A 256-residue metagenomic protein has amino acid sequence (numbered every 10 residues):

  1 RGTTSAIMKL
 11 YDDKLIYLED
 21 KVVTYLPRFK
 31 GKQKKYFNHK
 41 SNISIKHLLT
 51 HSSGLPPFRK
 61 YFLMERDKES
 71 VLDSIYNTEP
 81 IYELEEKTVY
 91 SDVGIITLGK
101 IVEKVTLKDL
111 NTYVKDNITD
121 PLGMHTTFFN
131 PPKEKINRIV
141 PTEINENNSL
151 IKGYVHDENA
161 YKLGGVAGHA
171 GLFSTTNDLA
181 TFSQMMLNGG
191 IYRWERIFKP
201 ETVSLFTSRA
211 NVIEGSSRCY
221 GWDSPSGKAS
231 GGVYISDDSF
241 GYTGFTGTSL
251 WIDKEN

Functional and structural regions predicted by a protein language model:
R1, V93-I95, F245: Conserved glycosyltransferase catalytic-site signature
R1-V22, L98-E103, L179-F182: Active-site SXXK
A6-Y11, L15, L26, L49-P56: Generic hydrophobic/packing signal
L15-L18, F62-E65, W222-S224, S249-D253: A short, well-structured edge-of-sheet supersecondary motif
Y17-K34, L122: Short, glycine/proline-biased beta-turn/loop segments that scaffold the active-site neighborhood
Q33-S239: Short, surface-exposed loop or secondary-structure junction motifs that flank catalytic or metal-binding residues
I151-V155, W251-N256: Short glycine/proline-rich, acidic loop/turn segments that cap or connect secondary-structure elements
S239, T246-E255: Short, surface-exposed beta-strand/loop micro-motifs that present aromatic residues
